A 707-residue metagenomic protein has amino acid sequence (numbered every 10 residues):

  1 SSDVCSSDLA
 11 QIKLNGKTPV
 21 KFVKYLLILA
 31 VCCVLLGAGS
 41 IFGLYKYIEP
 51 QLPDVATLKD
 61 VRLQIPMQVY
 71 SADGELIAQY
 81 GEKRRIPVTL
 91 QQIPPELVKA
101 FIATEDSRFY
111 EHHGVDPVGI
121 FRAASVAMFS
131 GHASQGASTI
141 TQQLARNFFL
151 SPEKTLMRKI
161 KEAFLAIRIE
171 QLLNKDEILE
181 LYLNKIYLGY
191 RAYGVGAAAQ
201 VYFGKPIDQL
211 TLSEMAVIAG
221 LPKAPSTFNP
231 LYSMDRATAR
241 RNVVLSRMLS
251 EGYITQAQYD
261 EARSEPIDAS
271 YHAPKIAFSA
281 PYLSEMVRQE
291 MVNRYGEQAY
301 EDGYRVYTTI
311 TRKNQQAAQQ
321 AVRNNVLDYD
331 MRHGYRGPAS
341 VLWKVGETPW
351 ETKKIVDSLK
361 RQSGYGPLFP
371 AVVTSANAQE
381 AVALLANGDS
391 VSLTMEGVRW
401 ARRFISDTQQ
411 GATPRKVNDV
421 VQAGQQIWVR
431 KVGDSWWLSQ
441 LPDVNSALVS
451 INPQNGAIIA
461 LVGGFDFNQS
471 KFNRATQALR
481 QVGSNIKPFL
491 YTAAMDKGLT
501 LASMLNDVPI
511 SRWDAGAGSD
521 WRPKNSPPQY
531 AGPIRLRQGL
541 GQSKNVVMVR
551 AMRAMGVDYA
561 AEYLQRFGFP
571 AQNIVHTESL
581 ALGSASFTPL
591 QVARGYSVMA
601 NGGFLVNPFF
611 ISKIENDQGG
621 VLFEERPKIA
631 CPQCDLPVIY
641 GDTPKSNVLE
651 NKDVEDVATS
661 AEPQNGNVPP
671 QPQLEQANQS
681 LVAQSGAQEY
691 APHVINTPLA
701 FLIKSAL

Functional and structural regions predicted by a protein language model:
D3-D8, G539: Conserved small/polar residues in nucleotide/adenosyl-binding loops
S7-Y70, R108, A127-M128: N-terminal type II signal-anchor transmembrane helix that functions as the membrane-insertion/stop-transfer segment
I41, K46, S130-L385, A551 (+5 more regions): Non-catalytic, structured segments within soluble enzyme domains
I86-Q91, T408-N418, L441-S446, Q469-F489 (+1 more regions): Short active-site loop at a secondary-structure junction that contains or immediately precedes the catalytic residue(s)
F101-I102, M248, A318, A378 (+5 more regions): Active-site SXXK
Y110-I120, Y193-G196, T255-Q258, F472 (+3 more regions): Short, well-structured active-site flanking segments
F129-K154, K205-D208, K275-S279, Q454 (+3 more regions): Conserved catalytic neighborhood of penicillin-recognizing serine enzymes
T308, R312-Q315, Q319-A321, P349-N377 (+6 more regions): A penicillin-recognizing enzyme superfamily signal
